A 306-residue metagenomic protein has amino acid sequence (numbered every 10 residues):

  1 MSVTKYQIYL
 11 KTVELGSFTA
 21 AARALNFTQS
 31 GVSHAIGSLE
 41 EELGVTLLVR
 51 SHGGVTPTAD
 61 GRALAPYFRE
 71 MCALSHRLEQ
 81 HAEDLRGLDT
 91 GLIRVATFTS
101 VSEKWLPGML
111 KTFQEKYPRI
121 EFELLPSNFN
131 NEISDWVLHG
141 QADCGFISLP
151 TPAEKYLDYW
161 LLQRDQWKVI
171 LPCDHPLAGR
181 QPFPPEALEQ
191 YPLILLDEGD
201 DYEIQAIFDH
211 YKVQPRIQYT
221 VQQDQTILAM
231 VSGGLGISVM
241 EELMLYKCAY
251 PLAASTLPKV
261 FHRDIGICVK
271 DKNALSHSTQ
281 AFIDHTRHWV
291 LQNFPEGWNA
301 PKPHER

Functional and structural regions predicted by a protein language model:
T12-T28: Short helix-boundary/capping micro-motifs
E40-A59: A short LG(V/I)-centered, amphipathic sequence patch enriched for acidic residue(s) preceding the LG motif
E42-L43, L64-R86: Alpha-helical linker/hinge and terminal dimerization helices associated with HTH transcriptional regulators
T90-P152, V221: Central regulatory/effector-binding core of bacterial HTH transcription factors
K116, S127-Y191, L243-A249: Acidic, Gly/Pro-rich loop/turn segments at junctions of secondary structure
N128-A142, S148, G199-A253: Hydrophobic hinge/microswitch elements
E154-Q166, R180, T226-K272: Beta-alpha-beta core module
Y191-Y211, L275-I283, V290-K302: Secondary-structure junction motif
